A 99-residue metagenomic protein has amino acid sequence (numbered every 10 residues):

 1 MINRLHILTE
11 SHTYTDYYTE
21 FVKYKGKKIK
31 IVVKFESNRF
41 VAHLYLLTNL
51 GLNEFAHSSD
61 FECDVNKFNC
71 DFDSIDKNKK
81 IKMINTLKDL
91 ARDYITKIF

Functional and structural regions predicted by a protein language model:
M1-V32: Negatively charged, low-complexity tracts enriched in Asp/Glu with abundant Ser/Thr
R4-T9, G51-F99: Mixed-charge, Lys/Arg-enriched low-complexity segments
T13-Y17, K23, L44, D71 (+1 more regions): Intrinsically disordered, low-complexity N-terminal regions enriched in serine/proline/glycine with scattered basic
E20-V22, I29-V33, F40-L44, L87 (+1 more regions): Hydrophobic beta-strand residues in large extracellular and virion-surface proteins
V32-F61: A short, structured beta-strand/loop element
